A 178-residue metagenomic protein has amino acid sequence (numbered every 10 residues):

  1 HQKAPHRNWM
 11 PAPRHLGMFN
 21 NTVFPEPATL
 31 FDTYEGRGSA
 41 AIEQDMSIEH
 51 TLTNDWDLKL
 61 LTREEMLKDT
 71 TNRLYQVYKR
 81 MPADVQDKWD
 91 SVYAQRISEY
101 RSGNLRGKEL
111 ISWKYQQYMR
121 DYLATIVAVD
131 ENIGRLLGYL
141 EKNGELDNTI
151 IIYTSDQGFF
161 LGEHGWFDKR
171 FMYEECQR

Functional and structural regions predicted by a protein language model:
H1-Q2: Conserved strand-to-loop "acid loop" that flanks and positions the catalytic carboxylate
H6-L105, R170-M172: Core domains of carbohydrate- and sulfate-ester-processing enzymes
R7-R14, M18, G138-R178: Histidine-centered active-site microenvironments of extracellular/periplasmic hydrolases and transferases
G36, I42-E43, M119-V129, E145 (+1 more regions): A short beta-strand-to-alpha-helix junction
S98-E99, R106, L123-A124, I152-S155: N-terminal start-of-chain detector that recognizes signal peptides and the immediate post-cleavage beginning
N104-L110, C176-R178: Short hydrophobic/aromatic-rich motifs at helix boundaries and adjacent loops
N104-R106, D130-N132, G158-E163: A short linear-motif detector with a strong N-terminal bias
G107-T149: A long, amphipathic alpha-helix that forms part of the scaffold/cap immediately adjacent to metal-dependent active
